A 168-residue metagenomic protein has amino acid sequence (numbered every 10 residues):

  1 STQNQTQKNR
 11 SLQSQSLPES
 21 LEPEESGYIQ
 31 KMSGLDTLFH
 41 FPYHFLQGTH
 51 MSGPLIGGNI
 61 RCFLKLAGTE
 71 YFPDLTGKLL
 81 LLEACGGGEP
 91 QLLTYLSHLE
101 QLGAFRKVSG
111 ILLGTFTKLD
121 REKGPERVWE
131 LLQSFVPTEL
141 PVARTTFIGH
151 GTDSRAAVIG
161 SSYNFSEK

Functional and structural regions predicted by a protein language model:
S1-C62: Conserved anion/nucleotide-ligand pocket segment
E19-G27, P54-R61, G87-P90, T94 (+3 more regions): Conserved active-site and cofactor/substrate-binding residues in soluble primary-metabolism enzymes
Q30-L38, K65-G68, F72, S97 (+3 more regions): Generic secondary-structure signature for well-ordered alpha-helical cores
Q47-G48, L55, F72-D74, A104-F105 (+2 more regions): Solvent-exposed alpha-helices and their adjacent loops that cap or buttress functional pockets in soluble metabolic
T49, G53, G57-G58, G77 (+5 more regions): Glycine-centered flexibility sites
H50, P54-C85: Conserved beta-alpha junction segments in alpha/beta enzyme cores
Y71-K123: Internal helical hairpin/lid segments
T115-K168: ATP/nucleoside-binding phosphotransfer catalytic cores, i.e., glycine-rich phosphate-binding loops
